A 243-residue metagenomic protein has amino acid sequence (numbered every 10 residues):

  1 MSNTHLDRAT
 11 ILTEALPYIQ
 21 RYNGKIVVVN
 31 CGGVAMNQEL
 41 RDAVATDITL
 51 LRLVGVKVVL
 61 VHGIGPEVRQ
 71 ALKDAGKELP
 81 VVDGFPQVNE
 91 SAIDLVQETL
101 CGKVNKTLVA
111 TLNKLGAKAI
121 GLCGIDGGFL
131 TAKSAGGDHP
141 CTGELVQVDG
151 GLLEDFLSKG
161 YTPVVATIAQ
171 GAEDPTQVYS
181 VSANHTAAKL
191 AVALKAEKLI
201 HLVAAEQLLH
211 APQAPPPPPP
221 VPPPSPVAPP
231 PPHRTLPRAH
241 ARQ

Functional and structural regions predicted by a protein language model:
M1-Q243: Nucleotide/pyrophosphate-binding catalytic subdomain
